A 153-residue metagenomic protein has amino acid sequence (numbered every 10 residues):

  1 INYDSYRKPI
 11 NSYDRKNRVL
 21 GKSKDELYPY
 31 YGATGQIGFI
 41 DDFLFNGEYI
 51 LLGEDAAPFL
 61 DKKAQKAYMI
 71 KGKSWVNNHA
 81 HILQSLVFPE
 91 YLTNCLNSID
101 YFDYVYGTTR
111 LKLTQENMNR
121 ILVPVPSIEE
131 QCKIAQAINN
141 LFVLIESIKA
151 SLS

Functional and structural regions predicted by a protein language model:
I1-G32, P124-S153: Non-catalytic DNA-recognition/assembly elements of restriction-modification systems
L20, D42, G72-K73: Short secondary-structure boundary/capping segments
T34-G38: Short alpha-helical segments and helix-capping/turn motifs at coil-helix boundaries
D41-D42, D61: Cytochrome P450 core scaffold surrounding the K-helix E-X-X-R motif and the conserved "meander" helix-loop region
F45-E48: Short Gly/aromatic-enriched secondary-structure transition segments
E54: Short beta-strand/turn segments that mark the catalytic/cofactor-handling region of acyl-thioester transfer
A57-V125: Basic, amphipathic alpha-helical recognition segments used for DNA target recognition
